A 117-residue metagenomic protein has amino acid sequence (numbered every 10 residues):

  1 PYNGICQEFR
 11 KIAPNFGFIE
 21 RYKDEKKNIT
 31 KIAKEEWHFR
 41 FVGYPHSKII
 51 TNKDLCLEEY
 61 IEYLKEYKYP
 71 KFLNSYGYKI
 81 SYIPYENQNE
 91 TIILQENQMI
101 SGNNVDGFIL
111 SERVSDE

Functional and structural regions predicted by a protein language model:
P1-E117: Cell-envelope/glycan interface and biosynthesis
